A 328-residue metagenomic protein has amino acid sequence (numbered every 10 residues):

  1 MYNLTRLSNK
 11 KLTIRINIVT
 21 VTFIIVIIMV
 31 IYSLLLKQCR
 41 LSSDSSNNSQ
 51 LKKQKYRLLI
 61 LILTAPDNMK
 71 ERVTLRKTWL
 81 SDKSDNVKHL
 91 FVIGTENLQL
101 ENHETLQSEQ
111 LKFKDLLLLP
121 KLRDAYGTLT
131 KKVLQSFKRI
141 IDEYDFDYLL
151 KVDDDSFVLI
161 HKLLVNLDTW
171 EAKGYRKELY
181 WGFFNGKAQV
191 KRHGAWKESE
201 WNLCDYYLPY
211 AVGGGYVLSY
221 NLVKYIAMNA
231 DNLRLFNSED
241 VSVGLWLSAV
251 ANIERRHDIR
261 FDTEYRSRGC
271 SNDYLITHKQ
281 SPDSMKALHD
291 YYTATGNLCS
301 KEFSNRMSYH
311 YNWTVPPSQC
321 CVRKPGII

Functional and structural regions predicted by a protein language model:
Y2-I328: Secretory-pathway lumenal glyco-enzymes, predominantly type II signal-anchor Golgi glycosyltransferases
